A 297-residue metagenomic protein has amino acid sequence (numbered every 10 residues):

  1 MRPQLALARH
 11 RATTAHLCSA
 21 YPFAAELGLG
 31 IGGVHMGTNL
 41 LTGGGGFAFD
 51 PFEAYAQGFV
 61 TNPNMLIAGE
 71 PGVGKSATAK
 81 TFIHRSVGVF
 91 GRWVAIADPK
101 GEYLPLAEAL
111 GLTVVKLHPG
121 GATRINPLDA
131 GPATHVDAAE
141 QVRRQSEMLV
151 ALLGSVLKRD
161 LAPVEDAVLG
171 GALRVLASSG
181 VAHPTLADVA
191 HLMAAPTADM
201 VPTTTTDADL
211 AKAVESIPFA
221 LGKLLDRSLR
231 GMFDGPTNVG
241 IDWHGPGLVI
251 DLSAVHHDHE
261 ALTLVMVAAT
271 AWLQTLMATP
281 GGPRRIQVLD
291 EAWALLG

Functional and structural regions predicted by a protein language model:
M1-A68: Basic- and hydrophobic-enriched, low-structure N-terminal and domain-boundary segments that flank ATP-binding catalytic
Y21-L41, L104, E108-L112, P127-G297: P-loop NTPase motor domains
F47, Q57-F59, S76, P105 (+1 more regions): Short helix/loop capping segments that flank catalytic or ligand/cofactor-binding pockets
D50, A54-V73, S86, G91 (+3 more regions): Short, flexible loop motifs at catalytic/binding sites
M65, V94, L248: Conserved beta-strand position immediately N-terminal to the Walker
I67-K75, T134-A139: Aromatic/His-enriched, Gly/Pro-containing loop or helix-boundary segments that lie immediately adjacent to catalytic
G69, I96-P99, L289-E291: Short His-Asn-centered micro-motif
V73-P132, L169: Walker A/P-loop NTP-binding active-site region of P-loop NTPases, recognizing the glycine-rich GxxxxGKT/S
